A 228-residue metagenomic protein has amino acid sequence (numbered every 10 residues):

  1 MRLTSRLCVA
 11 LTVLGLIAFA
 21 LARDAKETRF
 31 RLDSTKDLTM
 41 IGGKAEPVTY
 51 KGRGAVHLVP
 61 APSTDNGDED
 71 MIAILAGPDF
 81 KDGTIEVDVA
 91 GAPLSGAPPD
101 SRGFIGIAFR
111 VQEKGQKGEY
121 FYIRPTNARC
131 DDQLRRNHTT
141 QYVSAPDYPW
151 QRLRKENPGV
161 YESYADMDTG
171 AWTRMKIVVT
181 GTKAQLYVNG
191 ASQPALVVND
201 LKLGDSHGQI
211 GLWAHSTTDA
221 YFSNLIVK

Functional and structural regions predicted by a protein language model:
M1-R6: Positively charged n-region of N-terminal signal peptides that target proteins for export
C8-A18: Bacterial N-terminal signal peptides
A22-K228: Extracellular glycan-recognition regions
